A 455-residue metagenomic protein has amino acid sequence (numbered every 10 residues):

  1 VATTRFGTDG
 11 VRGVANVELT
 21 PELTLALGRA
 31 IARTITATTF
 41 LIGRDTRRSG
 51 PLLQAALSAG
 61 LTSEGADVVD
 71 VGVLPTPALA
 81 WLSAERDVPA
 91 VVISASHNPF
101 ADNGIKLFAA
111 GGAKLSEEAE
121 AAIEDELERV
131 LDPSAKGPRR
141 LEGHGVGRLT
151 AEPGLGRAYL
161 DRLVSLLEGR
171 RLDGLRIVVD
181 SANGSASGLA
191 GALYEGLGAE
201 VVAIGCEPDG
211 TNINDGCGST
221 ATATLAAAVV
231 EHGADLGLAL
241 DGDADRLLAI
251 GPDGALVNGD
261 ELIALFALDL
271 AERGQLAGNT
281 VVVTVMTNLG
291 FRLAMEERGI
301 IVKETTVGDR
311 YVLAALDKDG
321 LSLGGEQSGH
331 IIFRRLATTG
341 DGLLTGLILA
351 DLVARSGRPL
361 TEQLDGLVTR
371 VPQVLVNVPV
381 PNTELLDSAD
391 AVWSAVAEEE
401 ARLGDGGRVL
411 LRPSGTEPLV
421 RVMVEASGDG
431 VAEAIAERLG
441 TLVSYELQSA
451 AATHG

Functional and structural regions predicted by a protein language model:
V1, V14, N103-H232: Gly/Ser/Thr-enriched, mixed-charge loops and adjacent short helices that form phosphate/oxyanion-binding elements
V1-A59, S63-G65, P89, L149-L175: An N-terminal, well-structured beta->alpha segment
D9, I42, L79, V91 (+11 more regions): Buried hydrophobic positions in well-ordered alpha/beta secondary-structure cores of metabolic enzymes
R29, R33, F40-D102, A192-I250: N-terminal small/polar loop signature for handling phosphorylated ligands or for N-terminal nucleophile
T38-D45, V69, R176-V179, N279-V285 (+2 more regions): Short glycine-rich phosphate-binding loop at a beta-alpha junction
V71, T76, A121-L160, G251-Q327 (+1 more regions): Proline/glycine-rich low-complexity loops and linkers
K106-A110, L248-P252, E296, I332-R334 (+1 more regions): Short beta-strand-to-turn element immediately C-terminal to the catalytic PLP-Schiff-base lysine in fold type I
L236, R273-G455: Phosphate-binding and adjacent anionic-ligand microenvironments
